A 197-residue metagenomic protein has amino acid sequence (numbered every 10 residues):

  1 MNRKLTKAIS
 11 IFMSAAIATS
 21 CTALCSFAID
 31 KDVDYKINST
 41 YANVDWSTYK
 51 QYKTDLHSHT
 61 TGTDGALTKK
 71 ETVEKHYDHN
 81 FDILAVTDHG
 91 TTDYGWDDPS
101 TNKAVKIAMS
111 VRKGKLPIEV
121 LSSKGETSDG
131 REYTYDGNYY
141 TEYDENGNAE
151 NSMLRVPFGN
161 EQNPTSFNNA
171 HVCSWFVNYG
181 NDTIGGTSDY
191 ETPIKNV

Functional and structural regions predicted by a protein language model:
M1-F12: Bacterial N-terminal signal peptides that target proteins for export
L5-T6, A16, N43: Generic detector of short alpha-helix boundary/capping microenvironments and adjacent low-complexity segments
F12-S20: Bacterial N-terminal signal peptides
T19-K31: Sec-dependent signal peptide cleavage junction
D32-V197: A metal-dependent hydrolase metal-coordination microenvironment
